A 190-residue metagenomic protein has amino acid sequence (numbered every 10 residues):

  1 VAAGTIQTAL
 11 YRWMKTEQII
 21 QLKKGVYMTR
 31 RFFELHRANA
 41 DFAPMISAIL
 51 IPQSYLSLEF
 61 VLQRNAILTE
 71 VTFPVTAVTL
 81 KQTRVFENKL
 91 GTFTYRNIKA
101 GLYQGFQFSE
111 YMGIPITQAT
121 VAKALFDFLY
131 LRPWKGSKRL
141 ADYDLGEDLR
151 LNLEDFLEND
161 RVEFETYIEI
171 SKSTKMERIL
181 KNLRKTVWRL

Functional and structural regions predicted by a protein language model:
V1-I51, K89: Short beta-edge/loop segments at beta->alpha junctions of small alpha/beta modules that act as binding/recognition
A2, I67-T69, T174: Short coil/loop linkers at secondary-structure junctions
W13, V61-L62, I168: Hydrophobic alpha-helix position signal
M14, A66, Y130-W134: Hydrophobic/aromatic-lined pockets within catalytic cores
D41-M45, T79, F108-M112: Short acidic (Asp/Glu) patches
L50-Q53, E87, I116-V121: Short, well-structured alpha-helical patches and their helix-loop capping segments that border functional surfaces
L58-S109, L151: Exposed, interaction-prone assembly regions rather than primary DNA-binding/catalytic cores
F106-L190: Hydrophobic alpha-helical interaction segments
